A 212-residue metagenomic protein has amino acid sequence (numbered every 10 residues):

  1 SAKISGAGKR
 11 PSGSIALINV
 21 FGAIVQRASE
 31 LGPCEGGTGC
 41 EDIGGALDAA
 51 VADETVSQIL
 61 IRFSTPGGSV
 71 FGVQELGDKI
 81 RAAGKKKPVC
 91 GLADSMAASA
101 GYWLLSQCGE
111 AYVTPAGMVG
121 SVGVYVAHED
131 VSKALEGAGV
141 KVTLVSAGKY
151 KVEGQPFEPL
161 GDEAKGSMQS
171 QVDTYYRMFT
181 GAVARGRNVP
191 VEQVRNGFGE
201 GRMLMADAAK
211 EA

Functional and structural regions predicted by a protein language model:
S1-C90, M96-G186: Small-residue-centered hinge/linker elements
I61, D94, Q193-G197: Beta-strand segments within the central parallel beta-sheet cores of soluble alpha/beta enzyme folds
Y176-E211: Secondary-structure end/capping motifs
